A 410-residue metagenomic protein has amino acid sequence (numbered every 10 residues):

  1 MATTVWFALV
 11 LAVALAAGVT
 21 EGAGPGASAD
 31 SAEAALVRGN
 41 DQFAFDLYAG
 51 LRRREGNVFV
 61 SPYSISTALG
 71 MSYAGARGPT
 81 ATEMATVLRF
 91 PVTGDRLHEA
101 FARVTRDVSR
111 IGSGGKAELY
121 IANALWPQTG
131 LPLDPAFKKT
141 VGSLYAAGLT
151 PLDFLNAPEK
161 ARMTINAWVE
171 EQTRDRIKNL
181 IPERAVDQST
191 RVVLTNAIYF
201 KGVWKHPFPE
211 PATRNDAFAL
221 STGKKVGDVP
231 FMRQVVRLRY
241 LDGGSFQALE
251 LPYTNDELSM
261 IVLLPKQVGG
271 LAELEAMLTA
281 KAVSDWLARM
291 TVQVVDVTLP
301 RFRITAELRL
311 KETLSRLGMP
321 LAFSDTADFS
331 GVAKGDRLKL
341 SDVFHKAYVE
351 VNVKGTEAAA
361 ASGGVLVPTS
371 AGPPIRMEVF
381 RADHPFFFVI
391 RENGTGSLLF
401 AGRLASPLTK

Functional and structural regions predicted by a protein language model:
A2-M163, A167, N393, L404 (+1 more regions): Detector for small/aliphatic-rich hydrophobic stretches
E55, G94-E273, A288-P374: Non-catalytic, conformational "gating/processing" segments within enzyme and secreted inhibitor domains
G56, P385-F387: Short loop/turn microsegments at loop-to-beta-strand junctions
F218, I390-R391: Hydrophobic beta-strand positions
G227, F400-G402: A structural microfeature
L249, F388-I390: Short beta-strand scaffold segments in enzyme catalytic cores
Y253-N255, L340-F344, V379-H384, E392-G394: A structural signal for short secondary-structure junctions
V349, F388, G396: Hydrophobic, well-ordered secondary-structure elements that form the walls of internal hydrophobic environments
